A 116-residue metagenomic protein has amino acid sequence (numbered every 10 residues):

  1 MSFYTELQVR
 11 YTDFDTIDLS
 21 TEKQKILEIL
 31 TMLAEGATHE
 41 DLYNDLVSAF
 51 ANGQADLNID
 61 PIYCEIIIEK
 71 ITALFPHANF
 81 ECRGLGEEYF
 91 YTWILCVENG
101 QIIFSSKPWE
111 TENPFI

Functional and structural regions predicted by a protein language model:
M1-T31: Short, extreme N-terminal segment that most often corresponds to the first beta-strand
I29-I116: Charged interaction segments
